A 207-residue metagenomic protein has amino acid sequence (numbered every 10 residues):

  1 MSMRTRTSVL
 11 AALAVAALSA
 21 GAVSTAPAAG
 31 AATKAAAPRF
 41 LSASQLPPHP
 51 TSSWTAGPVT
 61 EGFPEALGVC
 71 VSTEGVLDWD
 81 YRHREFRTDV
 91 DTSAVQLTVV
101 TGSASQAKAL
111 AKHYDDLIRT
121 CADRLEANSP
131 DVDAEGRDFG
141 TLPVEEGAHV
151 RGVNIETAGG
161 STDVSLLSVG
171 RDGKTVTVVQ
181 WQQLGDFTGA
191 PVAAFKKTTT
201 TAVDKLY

Functional and structural regions predicted by a protein language model:
M1-A31: Secretory targeting and sorting signals
A28-H83: N-terminal "mature-domain start" segment
S53-A66, D116-D163: Short Gly/Thr-rich strand-loop-strand
R82-R87, V164-R171: Short, surface-exposed beta-strand/loop micro-motifs that present aromatic residues
H83-K112: A short acidic-to-branched-hydrophobic micro-motif
S93-V95, G160-L167: Short, surface-exposed coil-to-beta transition loops
A94-V99, K174-Q183: Short, well-ordered beta-strand elements
Q182-Y207: Surface-exposed amphipathic alpha-helical segments
